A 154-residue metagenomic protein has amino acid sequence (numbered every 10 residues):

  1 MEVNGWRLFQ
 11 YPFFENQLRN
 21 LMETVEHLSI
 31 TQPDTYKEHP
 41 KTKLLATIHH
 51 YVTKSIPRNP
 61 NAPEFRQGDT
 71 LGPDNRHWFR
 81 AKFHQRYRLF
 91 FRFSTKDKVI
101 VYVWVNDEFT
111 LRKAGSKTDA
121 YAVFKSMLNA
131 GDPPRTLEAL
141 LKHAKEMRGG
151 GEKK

Functional and structural regions predicted by a protein language model:
M1-F9, R19, E23-I30, T70-K154: Enriched for short, Lys/Arg-rich terminal
Q17, L21, Y51-V52: A ubiquitous structural signal for well-ordered alpha-helices
Y36-R58: Acidic, glycine-rich loop-and-strand cores that form catalytic or ligand-binding grooves in diverse globular domains
H50-K82: A short, surface-exposed loop/turn module that caps and links secondary-structure elements
